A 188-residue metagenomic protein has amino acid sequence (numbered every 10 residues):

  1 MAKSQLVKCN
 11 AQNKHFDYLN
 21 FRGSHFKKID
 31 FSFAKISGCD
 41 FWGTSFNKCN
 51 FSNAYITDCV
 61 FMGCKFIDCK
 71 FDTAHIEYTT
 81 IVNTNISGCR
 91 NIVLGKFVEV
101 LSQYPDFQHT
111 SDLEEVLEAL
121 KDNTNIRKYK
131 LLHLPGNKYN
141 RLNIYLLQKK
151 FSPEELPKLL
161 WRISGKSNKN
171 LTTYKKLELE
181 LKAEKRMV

Functional and structural regions predicted by a protein language model:
M1-D122: Tandem repeat scaffolds
F97-V188: Terminal module of membrane-associated proteins
